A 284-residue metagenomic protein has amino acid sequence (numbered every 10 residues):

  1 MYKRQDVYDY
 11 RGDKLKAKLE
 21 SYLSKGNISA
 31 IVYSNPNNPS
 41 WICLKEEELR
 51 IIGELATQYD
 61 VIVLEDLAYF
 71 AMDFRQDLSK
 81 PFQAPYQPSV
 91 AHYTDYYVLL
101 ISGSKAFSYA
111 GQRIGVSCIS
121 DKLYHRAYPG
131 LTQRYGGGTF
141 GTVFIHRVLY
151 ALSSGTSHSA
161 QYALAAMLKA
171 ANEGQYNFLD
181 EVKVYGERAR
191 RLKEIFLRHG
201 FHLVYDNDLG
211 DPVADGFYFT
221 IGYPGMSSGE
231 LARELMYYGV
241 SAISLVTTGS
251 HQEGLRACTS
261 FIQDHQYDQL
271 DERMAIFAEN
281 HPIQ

Functional and structural regions predicted by a protein language model:
M1-Y2: Short, small-residue-biased leader/transition segments that mark boundaries at the very start of proteins
Y8-K80: Active-site phosphate-binding strand-loop segment of PLP-dependent enzymes
A17, G26, Y93-T94, S227 (+1 more regions): PLP-dependent enzyme catalytic core of the Aspartate aminotransferase-like
Y93-K183: Conserved core segment of the aminotransferase class I/II
C118, T220-G222, C258-S260: Short hydrophobic/aromatic beta-strand micro-patches that form the beta-sheet surface supporting nucleotide- or nucleic
H158-Q161, A165, F178-K193, L197 (+1 more regions): Conserved glycine-rich beta-strand-loop-beta hairpin in the small C-terminal domain of fold type I
